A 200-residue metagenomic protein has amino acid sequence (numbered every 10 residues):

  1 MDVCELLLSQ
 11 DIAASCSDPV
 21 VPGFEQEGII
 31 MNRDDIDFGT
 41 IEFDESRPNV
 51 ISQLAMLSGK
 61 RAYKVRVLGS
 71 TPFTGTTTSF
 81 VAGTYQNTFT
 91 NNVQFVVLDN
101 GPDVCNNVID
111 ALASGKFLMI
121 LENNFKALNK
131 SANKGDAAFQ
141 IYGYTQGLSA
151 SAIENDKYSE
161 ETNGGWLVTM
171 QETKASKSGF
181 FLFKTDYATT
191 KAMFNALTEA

Functional and structural regions predicted by a protein language model:
M1-Q94, Q146-E161: Solvent-exposed edge beta-strands and adjacent loop segments that serve as assembly or binding interfaces
L6-L8, L54-L57, L68, L98 (+7 more regions): Generic detector of leucine side chains in alpha-helical contexts
R33-F38, E45, V50, N100 (+5 more regions): Short linear motifs in intrinsically disordered/low-complexity regions
K60, K64, K116, K126 (+6 more regions): Context-gated lysine
V65-Q140: Structured, beta-strand-rich domain cores that present glycine/charged loop surfaces used to bind extended ligands
I141-A200: Mixed-charge, glycine-accented linear interaction segment located at domain edges/termini
